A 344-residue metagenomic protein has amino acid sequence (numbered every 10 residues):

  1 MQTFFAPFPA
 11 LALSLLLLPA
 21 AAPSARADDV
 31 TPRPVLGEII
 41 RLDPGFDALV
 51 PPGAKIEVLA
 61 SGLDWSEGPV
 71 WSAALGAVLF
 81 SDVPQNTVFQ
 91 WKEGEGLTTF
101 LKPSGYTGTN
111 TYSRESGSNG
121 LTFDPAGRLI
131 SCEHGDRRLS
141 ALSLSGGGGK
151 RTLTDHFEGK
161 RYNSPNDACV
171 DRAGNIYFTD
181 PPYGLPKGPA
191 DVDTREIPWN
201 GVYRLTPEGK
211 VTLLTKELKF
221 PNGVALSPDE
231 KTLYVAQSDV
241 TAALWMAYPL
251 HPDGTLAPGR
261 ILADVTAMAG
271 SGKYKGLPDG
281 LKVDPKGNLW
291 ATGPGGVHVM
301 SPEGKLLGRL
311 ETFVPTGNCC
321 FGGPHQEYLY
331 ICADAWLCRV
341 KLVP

Functional and structural regions predicted by a protein language model:
M1-A6: N-terminal secretory signal peptides that target proteins for export/translocation
P7-A20: Bacterial N-terminal signal peptides
A22-R26: Sec/Tat signal peptide C-region and signal peptidase I cleavage site
A27-P344: Sequence-structural signature of mature extracellular/luminal beta-sheet repeat domains, prominently beta-propellers
